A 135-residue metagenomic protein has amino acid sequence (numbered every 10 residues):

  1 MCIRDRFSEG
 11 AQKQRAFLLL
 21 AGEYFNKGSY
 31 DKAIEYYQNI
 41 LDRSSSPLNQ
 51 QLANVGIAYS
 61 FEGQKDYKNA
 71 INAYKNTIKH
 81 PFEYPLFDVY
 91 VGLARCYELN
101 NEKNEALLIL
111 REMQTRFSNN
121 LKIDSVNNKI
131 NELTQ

Functional and structural regions predicted by a protein language model:
M1-D5: Conserved small/polar residues in nucleotide/adenosyl-binding loops
R6-K13, D42-Q50, K79-L86, Q114-D124: Short solvent-exposed coil/turn linkers within tandem alpha-helical repeat scaffolds
